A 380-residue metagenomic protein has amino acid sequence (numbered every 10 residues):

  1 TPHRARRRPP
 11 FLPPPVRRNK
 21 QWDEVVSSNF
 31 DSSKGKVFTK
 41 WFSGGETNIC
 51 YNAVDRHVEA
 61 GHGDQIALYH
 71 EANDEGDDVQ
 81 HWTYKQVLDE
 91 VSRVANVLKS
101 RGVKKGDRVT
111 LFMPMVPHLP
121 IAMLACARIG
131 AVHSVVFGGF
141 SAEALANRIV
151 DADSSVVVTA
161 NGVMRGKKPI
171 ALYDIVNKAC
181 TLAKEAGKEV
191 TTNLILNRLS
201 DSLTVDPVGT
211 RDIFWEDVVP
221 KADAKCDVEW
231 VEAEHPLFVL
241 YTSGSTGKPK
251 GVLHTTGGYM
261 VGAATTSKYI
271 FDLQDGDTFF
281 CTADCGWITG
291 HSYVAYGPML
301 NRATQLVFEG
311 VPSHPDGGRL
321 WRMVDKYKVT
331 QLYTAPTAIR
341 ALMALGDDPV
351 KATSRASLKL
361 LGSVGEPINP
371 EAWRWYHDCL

Functional and structural regions predicted by a protein language model:
T1-W82, Q86-D89, R93-N96, C180 (+2 more regions): N-lobe entry segment of adenylate-forming
H3, L124, R128-D217, K328 (+1 more regions): Structural core segment of the AMP-binding/adenylate-forming
C50-Y51, D64-L124, S141-A146, T210-D217 (+1 more regions): Conserved AMP-binding/adenylate-forming core of the ANL superfamily
D64-I66, V190-D201, D206-Y241, K248 (+4 more regions): Conserved pre-ATP/AMP-binding loop-to-beta segment of ANL
A95-N96, R101, R108, P114-A142 (+6 more regions): A short helix-loop-beta submotif of the ANL/AMP-binding
M113-P114, S134-V150, G162-A171, G258 (+2 more regions): ATP-dependent adenylate-forming carboxylate-activation enzymes
P114, V156-I175, S200, F308-S313 (+1 more regions): Adenylate-forming
G258-T278, I288-Q331, A344-D347: Conserved AMP-binding/adenylation subdomain of ANL enzymes
